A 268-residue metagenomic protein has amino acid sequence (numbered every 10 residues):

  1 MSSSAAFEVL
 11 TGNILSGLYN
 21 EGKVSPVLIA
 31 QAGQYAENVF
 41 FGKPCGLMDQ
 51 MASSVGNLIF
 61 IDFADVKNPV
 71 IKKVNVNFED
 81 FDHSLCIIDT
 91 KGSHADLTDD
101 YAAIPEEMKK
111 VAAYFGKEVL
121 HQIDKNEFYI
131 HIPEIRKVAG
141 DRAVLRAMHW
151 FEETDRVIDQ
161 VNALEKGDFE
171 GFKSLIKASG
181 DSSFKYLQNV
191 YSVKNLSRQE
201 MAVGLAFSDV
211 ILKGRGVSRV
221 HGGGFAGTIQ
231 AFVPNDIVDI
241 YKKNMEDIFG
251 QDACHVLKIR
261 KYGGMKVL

Functional and structural regions predicted by a protein language model:
M1-D80, L212, V238-Y241: Gly/Ser-rich oxyanion-binding loop with an adjacent helix/lid that shapes the negatively charged ligand pocket
M1-L10, G214-F232: Glycine/serine-rich anion-binding loops at beta->alpha junctions that coordinate negatively charged ligand groups
A5-G12, C45, E153, V157 (+2 more regions): Short alpha-helical patches at coil-to-helix transitions and adjacent helical residues in well-structured domains
F41-P44, M51, N162, V217-G222: Short, flexible coil/turn micro-motifs enriched in small/turn-prone residues
M48, H83, G227: Change "...and in nucleic-acid phosphodiester-cleaving endonucleases..." to "...and in nucleic-acid processing enzymes
F60-R219, A231-L268: C-terminal nucleotide
